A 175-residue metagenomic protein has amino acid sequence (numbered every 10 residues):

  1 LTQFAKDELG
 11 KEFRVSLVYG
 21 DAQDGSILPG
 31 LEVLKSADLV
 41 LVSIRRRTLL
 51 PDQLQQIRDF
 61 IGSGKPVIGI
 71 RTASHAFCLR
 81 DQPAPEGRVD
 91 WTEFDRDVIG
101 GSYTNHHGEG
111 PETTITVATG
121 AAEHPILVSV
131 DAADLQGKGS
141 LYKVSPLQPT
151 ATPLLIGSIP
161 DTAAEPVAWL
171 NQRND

Functional and structural regions predicted by a protein language model:
L1-F77: Helical hinge/lid and interdomain linker segments adjacent to catalytic or ligand-binding clefts that mediate domain
D7, D21-D24, D38, D52 (+7 more regions): Acidic-enriched, low-complexity/disordered segments with a strong bias for Aspartate over Glutamate
E8-R14, G25, S36, T104-N174: Catalytic beta-strand/loop cores that center a nucleophilic Ser/Cys/Thr and support acyl-enzyme chemistry
G30, Q82-P83, P166-W169: Surface-exposed beta-strand edges and their flanking turn/coil or helix-capping segments
R46-V128: A glycine-rich, often tryptophan-bearing local segment used as a flexible ligand/cofactor-contacting loop or short
